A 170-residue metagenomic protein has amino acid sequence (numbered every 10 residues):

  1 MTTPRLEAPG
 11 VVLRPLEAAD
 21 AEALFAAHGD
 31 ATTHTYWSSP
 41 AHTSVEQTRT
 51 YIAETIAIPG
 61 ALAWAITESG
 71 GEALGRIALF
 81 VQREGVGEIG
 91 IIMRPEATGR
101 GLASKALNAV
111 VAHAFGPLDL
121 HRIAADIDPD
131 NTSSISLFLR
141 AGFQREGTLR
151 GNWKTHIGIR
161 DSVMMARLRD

Functional and structural regions predicted by a protein language model:
M1-A31, A63-D170: Acyl-donor (CoA/ACP) binding surface of acyl/acetyltransferases
T32-E54: Conserved GNAT-fold acetyl-CoA-binding loop/helix
A41-H42, I56, L120, T148: Short linear sequence elements within intrinsically disordered, low-complexity coil regions
T55-G60, F143: Short loop/turn motifs at secondary-structure junctions and domain boundaries
